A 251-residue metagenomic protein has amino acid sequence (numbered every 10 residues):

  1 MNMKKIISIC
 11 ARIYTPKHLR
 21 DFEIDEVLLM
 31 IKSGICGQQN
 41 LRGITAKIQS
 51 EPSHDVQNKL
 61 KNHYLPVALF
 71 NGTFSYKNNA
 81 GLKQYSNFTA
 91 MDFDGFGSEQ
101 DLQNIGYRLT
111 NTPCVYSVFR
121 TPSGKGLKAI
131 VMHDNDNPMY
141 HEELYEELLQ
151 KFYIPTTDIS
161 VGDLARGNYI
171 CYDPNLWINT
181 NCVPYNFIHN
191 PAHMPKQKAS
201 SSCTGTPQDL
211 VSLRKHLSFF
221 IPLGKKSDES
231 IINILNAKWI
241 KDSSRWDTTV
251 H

Functional and structural regions predicted by a protein language model:
M1-M3, C114-T121: Short, glycine- and small/hydrophobic-rich beta-strand elements in well-ordered beta-sheets
M1-N87, K196, V211, F219-L223: DNA replication initiation on ssDNA origins
C10, D134, F152-S200: Catalytic "initiation/cleavage/transfer" segments centered on a nucleophilic residue and adjacent nucleic-acid-engaging
P16, R20, G126, N175-N179: A short acidic, often aromatic-flanked loop/helix-cap motif at beta-alpha or helix-coil junctions that lines enzyme
C36-Q39, A80-N111, P122-I154, P174 (+1 more regions): Modules that initiate DNA replication and primer synthesis
S75-K77, Y116, P155: Eukaryotic intrinsically disordered and solvent-exposed regulatory patches
Y116-S117, G126-K128, G167: Beta-sheet entry/capping signal
S117-S123, D158-D163: Short beta-strand
